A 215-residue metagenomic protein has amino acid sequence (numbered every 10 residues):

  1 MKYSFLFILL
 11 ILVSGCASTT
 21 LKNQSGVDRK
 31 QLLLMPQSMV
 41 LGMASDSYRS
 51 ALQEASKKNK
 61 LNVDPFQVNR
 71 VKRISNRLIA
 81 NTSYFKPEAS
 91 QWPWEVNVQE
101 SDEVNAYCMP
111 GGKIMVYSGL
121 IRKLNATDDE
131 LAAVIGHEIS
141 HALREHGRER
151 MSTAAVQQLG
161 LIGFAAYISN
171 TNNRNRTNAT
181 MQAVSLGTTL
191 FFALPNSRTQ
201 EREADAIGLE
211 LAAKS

Functional and structural regions predicted by a protein language model:
K2-L9: Sec-dependent signal peptide recognition, specifically the positively charged N-region followed immediately by
Y3, C16-S215: A Zn2+-metalloprotease active-site environment signal
